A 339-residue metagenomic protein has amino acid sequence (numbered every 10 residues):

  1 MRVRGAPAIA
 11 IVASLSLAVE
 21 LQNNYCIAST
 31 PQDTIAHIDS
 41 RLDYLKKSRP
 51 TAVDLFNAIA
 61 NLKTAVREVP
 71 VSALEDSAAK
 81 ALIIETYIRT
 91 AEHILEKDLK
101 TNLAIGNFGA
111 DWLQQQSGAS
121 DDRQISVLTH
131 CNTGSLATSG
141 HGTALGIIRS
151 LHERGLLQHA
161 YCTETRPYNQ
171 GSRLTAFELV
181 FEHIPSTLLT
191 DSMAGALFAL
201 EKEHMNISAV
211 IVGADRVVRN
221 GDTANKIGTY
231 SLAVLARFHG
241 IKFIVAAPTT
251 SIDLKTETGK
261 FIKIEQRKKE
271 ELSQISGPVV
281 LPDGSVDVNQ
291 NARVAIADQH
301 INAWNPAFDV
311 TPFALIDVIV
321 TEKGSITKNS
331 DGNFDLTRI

Functional and structural regions predicted by a protein language model:
M1-A13, R49, L55, N132-G142 (+1 more regions): Conserved phosphate/anionic-ligand binding catalytic regions in large, soluble enzymes, centered on
M1-L74: Long amphipathic alpha-helical segments
V12, S16, L128-N132, I211-G213 (+1 more regions): Short beta-strand segments
L21-H37, A119, H152-H159, H239-G240: Phosphate-handling active-site elements
L45-P50, T90-K100, G134-A137, C162-T165 (+1 more regions): Flexible, glycine/proline-enriched loop segments at strand-loop-helix junctions that form or flank small-ligand binding
D54-S126, L156-V210: Ligand-binding beta-strand-loop-alpha-helix segment within the catalytic cores of soluble metabolic enzymes
H141-E153, A233: Histidine-anchored nucleotide/phosphate-binding helix
L157, T163-I339: Conserved phosphate- and dinucleotide-binding cores of soluble alpha/beta proteins, encompassing both enzyme active
